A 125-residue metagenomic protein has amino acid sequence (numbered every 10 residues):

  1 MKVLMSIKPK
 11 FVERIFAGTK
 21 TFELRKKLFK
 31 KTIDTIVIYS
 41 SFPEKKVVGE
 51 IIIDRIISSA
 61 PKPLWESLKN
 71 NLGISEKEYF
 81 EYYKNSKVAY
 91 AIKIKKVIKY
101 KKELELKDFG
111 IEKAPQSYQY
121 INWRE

Functional and structural regions predicted by a protein language model:
M1-K2, S6-T32, K45-V48, I56-E125: Contiguous surface segments at macromolecular interaction interfaces
D34-S41: Short conserved beta-strand and strand-loop elements enriched in small hydrophobics with frequent Asp/Gly
